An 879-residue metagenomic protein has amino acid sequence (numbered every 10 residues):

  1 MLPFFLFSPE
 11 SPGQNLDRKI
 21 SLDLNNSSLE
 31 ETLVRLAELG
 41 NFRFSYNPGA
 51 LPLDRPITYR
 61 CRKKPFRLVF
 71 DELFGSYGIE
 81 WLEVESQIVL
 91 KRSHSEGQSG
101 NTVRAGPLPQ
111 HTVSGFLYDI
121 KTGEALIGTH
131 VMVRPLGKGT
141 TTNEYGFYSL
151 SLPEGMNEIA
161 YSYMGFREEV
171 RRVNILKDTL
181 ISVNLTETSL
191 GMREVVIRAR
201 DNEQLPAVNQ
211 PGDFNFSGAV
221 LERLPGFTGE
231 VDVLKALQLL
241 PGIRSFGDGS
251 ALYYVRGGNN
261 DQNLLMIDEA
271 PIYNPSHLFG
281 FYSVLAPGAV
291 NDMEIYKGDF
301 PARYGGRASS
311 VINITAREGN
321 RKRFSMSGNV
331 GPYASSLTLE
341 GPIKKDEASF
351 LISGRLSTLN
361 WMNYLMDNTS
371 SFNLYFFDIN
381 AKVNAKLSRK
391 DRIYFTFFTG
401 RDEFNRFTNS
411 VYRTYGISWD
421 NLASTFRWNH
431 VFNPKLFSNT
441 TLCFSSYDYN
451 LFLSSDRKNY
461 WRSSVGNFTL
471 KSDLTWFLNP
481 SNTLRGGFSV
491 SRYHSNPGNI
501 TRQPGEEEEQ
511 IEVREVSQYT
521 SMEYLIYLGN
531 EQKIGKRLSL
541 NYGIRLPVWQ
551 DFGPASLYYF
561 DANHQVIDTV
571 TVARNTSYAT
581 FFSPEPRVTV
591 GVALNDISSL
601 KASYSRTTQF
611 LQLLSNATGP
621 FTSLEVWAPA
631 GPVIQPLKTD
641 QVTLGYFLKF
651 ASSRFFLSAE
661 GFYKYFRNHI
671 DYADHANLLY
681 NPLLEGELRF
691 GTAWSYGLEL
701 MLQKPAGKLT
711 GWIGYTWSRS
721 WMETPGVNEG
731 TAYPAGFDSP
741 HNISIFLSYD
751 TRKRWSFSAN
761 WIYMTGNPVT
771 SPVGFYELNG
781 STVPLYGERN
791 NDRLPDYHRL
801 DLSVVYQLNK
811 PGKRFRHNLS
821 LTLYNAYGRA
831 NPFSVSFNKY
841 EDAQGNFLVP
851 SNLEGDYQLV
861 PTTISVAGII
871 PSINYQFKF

Functional and structural regions predicted by a protein language model:
L33, L39-G40, Y77, E83-R134 (+6 more regions): Short, acidic, small-residue-rich periplasmic hinge/interaction motif at the N-terminus of Gram-negative outer-membrane
L136-F147: Short, acidic Ser/Thr/Gly-rich low-complexity loop/linker segments typical of extracellular and cell-surface proteins
K138, G165-R167, E194-F300, V311 (+1 more regions): Periplasmic N-terminal accessory/gating domains of Gram-negative outer-membrane beta-barrel systems
D448, H494-E508, E512, Q550-H564 (+4 more regions): Surface-exposed extracellular loop regions of Gram-negative outer-membrane beta-barrel proteins, predominantly
N467-K471, E515, P629-Q635, Q641 (+3 more regions): Outer membrane beta-barrel strand-and-loop segments of large Gram-negative receptors, especially TonB-dependent
V490-S598, F610, F621, V727: Signature of Gram-negative outer-membrane beta-barrel scaffolds
F662-Y665, L684-V773: Gram-negative outer-membrane beta-barrel transporters
R754, Y763-N779, Y797-R799, V805-F879: C-terminal beta-signal and adjacent terminal beta-strands/loops of Gram-negative outer-membrane beta-barrel proteins
